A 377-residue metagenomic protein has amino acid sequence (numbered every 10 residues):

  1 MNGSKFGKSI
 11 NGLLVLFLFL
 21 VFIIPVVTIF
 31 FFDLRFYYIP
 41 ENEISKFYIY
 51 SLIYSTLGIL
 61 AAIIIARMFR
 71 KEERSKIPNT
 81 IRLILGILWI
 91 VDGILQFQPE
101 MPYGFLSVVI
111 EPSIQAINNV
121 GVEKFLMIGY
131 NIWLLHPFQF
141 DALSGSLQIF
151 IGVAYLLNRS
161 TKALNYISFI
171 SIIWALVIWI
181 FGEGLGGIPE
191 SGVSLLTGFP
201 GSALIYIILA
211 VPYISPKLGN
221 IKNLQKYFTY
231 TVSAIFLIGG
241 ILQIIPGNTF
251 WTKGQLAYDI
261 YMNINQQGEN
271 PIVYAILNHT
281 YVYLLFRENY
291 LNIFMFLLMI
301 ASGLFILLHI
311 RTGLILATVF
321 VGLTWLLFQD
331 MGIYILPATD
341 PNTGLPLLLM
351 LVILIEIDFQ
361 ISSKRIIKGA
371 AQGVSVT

Functional and structural regions predicted by a protein language model:
N2-F150, A154-T377: Extended, low-polarity transmembrane helix blocks
